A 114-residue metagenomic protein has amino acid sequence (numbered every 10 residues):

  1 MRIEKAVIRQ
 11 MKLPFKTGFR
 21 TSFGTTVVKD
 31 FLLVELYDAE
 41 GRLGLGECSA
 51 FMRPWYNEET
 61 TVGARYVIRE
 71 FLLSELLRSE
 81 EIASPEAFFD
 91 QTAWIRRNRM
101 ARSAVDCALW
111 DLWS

Functional and structural regions predicted by a protein language model:
M1-S114: N-terminal capping/lid subdomain adjacent to the active-site entrance of alpha/beta enzymes
